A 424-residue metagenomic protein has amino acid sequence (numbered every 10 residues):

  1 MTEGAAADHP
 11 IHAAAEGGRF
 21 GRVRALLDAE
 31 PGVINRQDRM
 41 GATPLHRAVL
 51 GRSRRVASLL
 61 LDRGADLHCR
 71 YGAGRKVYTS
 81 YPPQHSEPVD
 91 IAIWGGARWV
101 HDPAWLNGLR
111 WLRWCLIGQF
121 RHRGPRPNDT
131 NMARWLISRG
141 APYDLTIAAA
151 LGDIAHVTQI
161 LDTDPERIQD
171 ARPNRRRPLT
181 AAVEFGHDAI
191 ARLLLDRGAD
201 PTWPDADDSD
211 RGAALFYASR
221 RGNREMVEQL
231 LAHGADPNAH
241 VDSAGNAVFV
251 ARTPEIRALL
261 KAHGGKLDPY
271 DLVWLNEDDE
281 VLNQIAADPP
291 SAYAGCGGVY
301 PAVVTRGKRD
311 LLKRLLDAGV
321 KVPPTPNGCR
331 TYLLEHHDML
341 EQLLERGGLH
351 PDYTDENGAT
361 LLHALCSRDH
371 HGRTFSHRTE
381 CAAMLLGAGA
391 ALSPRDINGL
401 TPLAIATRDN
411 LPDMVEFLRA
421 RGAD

Functional and structural regions predicted by a protein language model:
T2-M40, P44, L151-A171, P178 (+3 more regions): N-terminal segments that cap or nucleate solenoid repeat domains
T2-P10, W94-L151, Q159, R252-A294 (+2 more regions): Ankyrin-repeat-protein effector appendages
A7, G41, G74, H85 (+6 more regions): Start-of-repeat signature of ankyrin repeats
A13-R19, R47-S53, Y78-W105, W114-P127 (+10 more regions): Ankyrin repeat A-helix N-terminal signature
R22, R55-V56, N131-M132, H156 (+8 more regions): Conserved ankyrin/ankyrin-like repeat signature
A25-G32, S58-D66, R134-A141, L161-R167 (+8 more regions): Ankyrin repeat domain, specifically the short helix-to-loop turn at the C-terminus of the second helix of each repeat
N35-Q37, L67-Y71, H101, L145 (+8 more regions): Ankyrin repeat boundary signal
V322-L340, G348-L349: Eukaryotic tandem repeat interaction scaffolds
